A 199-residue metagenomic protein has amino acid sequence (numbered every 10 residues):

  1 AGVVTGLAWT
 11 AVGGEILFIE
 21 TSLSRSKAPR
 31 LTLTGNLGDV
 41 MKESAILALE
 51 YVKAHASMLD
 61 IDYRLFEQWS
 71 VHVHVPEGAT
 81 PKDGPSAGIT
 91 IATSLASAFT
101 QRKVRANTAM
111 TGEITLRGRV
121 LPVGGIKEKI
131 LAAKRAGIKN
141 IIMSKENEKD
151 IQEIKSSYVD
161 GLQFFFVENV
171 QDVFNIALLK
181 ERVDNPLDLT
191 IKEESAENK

Functional and structural regions predicted by a protein language model:
V3-T5, V12-K199: Peripheral, non-AAA+ core regions of ATP-driven protein-machinery
